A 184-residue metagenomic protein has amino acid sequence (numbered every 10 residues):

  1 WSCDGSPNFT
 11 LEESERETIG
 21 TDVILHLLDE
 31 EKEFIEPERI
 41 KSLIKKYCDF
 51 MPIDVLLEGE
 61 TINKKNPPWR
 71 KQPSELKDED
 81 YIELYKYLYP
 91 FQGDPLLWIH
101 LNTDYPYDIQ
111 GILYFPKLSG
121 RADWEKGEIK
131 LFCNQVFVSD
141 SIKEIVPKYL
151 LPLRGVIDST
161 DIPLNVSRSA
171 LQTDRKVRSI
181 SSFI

Functional and structural regions predicted by a protein language model:
W1-K65, C133-V136: GHKL-type ATPase core
G5-N8, D29-K32, L118-R121, P163 (+1 more regions): Conserved nucleotide-binding/hydrolysis micro-motifs of P-loop NTPases
L25-H26, L131-S139, V166-T173: Glycine- and acidic
L28-E30, P67-P73, H100-N102, S169-K176: Conserved short loop/turn motifs at secondary-structure junctions
E38, I53, E58-I157: GHKL/Histidine-kinase-like ATPase module
L164-I184: Extended, well-ordered alpha-helical scaffold/bundle regions in very large, multi-domain proteins
